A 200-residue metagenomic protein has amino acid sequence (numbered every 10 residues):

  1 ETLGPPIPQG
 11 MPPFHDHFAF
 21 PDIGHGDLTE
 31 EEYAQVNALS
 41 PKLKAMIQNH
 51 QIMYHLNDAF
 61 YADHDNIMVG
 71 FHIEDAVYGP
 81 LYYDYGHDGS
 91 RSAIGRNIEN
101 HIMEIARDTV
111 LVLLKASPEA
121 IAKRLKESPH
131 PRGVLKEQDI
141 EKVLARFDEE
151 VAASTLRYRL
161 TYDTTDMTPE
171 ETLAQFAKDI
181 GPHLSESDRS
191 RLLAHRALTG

Functional and structural regions predicted by a protein language model:
E1-A62: Conserved substrate/cofactor phosphate-moiety recognition/catalytic segment in nucleotide-dependent phosphotransferases
T2-Q9, M103-D108, S154-Y158, S185-D188: Structural alpha-beta junctions
M11-P13, L113-K115, D163: Residue-level recognition of beta-strand->loop/alpha-helix junctions
Y61-N66, D108-V110: Loop/turn-to-beta-strand initiation segments
D63-V77: Conserved P-loop NTPase "ATPase switch" module shared by AAA+ and STAND
H72-E74, A116-A122, D166-T168: Conserved nucleotide-binding/hydrolysis micro-motifs of P-loop NTPases
Y78-E150: A glycine- and Lys/Arg-enriched "phosphate-lid" helix/loop adjacent to the NTP-binding pocket of small-molecule kinases
P129-P131, Q138-G200: NTP-dependent small-molecule kinase module
